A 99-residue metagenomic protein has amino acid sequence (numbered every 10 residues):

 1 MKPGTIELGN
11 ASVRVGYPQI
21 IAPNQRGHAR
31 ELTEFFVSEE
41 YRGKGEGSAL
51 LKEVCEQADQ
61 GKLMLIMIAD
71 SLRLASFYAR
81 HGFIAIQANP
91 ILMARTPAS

Functional and structural regions predicted by a protein language model:
M1-F36, S99: Conserved acyl-donor/pantetheine-binding loop and adjacent beta-alpha core of acyl/acetyltransferases and related
G9-N10, K62, A79-G82: Glycine-centered loop/turn motif at secondary-structure junctions
V13-V15, L32-V37, L50-L51, L65 (+2 more regions): Hydrophobic beta-strand residues in large extracellular and virion-surface proteins
Y41, G45-E53: Conserved acetyl-CoA pyrophosphate-binding loop and the N-cap/start of the following alpha-helix in GNAT-like
A58-D70: Conserved GNAT acetyl-CoA-binding A-motif
A79, I84-A98: Conserved catalytic-core motifs of GNAT/GCN5-like acyltransferases
